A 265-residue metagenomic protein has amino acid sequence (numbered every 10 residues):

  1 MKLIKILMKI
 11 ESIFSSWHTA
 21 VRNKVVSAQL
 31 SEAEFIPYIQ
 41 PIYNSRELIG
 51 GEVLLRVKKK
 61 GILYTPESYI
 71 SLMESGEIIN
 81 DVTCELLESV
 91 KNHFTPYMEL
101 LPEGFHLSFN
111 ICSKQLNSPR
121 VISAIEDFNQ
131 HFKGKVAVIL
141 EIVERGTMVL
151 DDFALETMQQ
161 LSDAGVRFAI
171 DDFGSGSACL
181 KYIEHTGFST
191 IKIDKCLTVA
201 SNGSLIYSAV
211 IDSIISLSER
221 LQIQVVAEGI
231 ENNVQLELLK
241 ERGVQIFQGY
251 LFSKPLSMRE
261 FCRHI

Functional and structural regions predicted by a protein language model:
M1-T19, K24-Q29, I36, R56-I62 (+4 more regions): EAL-family c-di-GMP phosphodiesterase catalytic domain
T19-V26, I36, I70, T83-K91 (+1 more regions): Short amphipathic alpha-helical segments
S31-Y38, N80, G104: PAS/PAS-like sensory domains
F35-S71, V90: A short, well-structured catalytic beta-strand-centered motif of the EAL phosphodiesterase domain for c-di-GMP
R46, Y69, L86, F109 (+3 more regions): Hydrophobic scaffolding residues in well-structured cytosolic catalytic/regulatory domains that bind or process
I49-G50, I78-F153, G229: Catalytic core of bacterial c-di-GMP phosphodiesterases, primarily the EAL and HD-GYP domains, capturing alpha-helical
I122-E126, F153-T157, L205-D212: Charged helix-capping and loop-helix junction motifs
